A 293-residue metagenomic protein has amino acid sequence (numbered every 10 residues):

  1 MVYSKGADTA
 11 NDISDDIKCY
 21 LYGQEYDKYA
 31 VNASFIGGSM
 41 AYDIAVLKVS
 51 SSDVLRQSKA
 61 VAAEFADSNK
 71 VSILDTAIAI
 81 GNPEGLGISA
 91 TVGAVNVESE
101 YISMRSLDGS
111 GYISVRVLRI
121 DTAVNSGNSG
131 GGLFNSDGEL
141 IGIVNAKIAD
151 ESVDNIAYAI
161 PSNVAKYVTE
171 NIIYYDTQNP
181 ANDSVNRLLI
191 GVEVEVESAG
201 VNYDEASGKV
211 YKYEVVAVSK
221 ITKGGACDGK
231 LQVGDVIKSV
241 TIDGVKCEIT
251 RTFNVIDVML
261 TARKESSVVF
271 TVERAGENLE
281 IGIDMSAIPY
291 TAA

Functional and structural regions predicted by a protein language model:
M1-S4, L21-Q24, L47-R56, F65-S68 (+5 more regions): A structural micro-motif recognizing beta-strand termini and the immediately following turn/loop segments
M1-Y42, S51, M259: Catalytic-histidine neighborhood of serine endopeptidases, predominantly the chymotrypsin-like S1/PA family
V2-D16, V54-A62, I80-G93, Y101-G130 (+3 more regions): Active-site loop architecture of trypsin-fold serine endopeptidases
K18-E25, F65-G87, E277: Short glycine/Trp-rich loop-beta-loop segment that forms part of the substrate-binding cleft
Y26, I36, M40-Y42, D53-R56 (+4 more regions): Gly/Ser-enriched beta-turn/beta-hairpin loop segments
A33-F35, V95, V218: Conserved hydrophobic positions within beta-strands
K48, N135-E139, N145, Y167-A293: C-terminal recognition in membrane/secretory proteostasis and scaffolding
